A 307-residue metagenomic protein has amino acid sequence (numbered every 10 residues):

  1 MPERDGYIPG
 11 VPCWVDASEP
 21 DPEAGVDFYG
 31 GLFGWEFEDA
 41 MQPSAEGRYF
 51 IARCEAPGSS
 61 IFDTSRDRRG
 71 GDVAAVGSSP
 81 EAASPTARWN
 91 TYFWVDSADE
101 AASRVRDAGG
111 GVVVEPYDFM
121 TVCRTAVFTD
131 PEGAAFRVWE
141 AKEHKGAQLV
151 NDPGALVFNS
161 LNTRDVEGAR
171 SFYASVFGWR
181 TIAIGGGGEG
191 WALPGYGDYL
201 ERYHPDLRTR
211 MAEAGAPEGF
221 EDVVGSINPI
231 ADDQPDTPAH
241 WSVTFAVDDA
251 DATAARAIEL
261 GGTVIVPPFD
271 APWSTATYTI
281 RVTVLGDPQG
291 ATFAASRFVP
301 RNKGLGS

Functional and structural regions predicted by a protein language model:
M1-Y7, G110-D152, A183-G219, P229-Q234 (+2 more regions): Vicinal oxygen chelate
P2, Y7-P9, D16-R68, D107 (+4 more regions): Core segments of cupin and vicinal oxygen chelate
R4, A40-G154: Active-site-adjacent scaffolding segments
V11-P20, F50-R53, S78-R104, R124-F128 (+3 more regions): Vicinal oxygen chelate
F28-Y29, F33, F93, V105 (+8 more regions): A compositionally biased, intrinsically disordered/low-complexity signal enriched for hydrophobic/aromatic residues
W35-F37, S59, E100-A101, T181-I182 (+3 more regions): Short loop/beta submotifs within extracellular cysteine-rich repeat domains
F37, D72-V73, V112-V113, T181 (+2 more regions): Residue-level detector of beta-propeller blades
A74-G77, V224-P229: Glycine-centered structural positions embedded in regular secondary structure
